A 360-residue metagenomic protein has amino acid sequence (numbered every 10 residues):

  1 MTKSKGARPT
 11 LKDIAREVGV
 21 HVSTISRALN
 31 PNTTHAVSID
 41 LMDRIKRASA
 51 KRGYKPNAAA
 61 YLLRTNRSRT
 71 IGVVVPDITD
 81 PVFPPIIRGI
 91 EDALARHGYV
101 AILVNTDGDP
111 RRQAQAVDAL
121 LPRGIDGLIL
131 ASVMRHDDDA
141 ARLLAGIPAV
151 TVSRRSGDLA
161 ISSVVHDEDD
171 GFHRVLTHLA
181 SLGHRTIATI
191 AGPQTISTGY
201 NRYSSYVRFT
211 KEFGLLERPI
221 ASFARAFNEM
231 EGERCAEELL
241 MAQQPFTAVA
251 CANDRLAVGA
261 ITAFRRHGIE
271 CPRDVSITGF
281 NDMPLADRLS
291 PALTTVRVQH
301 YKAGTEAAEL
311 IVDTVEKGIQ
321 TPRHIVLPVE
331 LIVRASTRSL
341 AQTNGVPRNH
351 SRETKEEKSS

Functional and structural regions predicted by a protein language model:
M1-G6, T10, N66-T177, S181 (+4 more regions): Alpha-helical recognition/docking segments in bacterial nutrient-uptake and carbohydrate-utilization systems
M1-R67, T354, S360: N-terminal helix-turn-helix DNA-binding module of bacterial transcription factors
E17, V22-R27, L63-D77, H178 (+1 more regions): Short beta-strand segments enriched in small/hydrophobic residues
A58, P76-P85, V104-R112, V164-R174 (+5 more regions): Hinge/beta->alpha junction and helix N-cap segments in small-molecule ligand-binding domains
G124-S132, A188-A191, S222, Q243-N253 (+1 more regions): Periplasmic-binding protein-like
R218, E237-S360: Flexible loop/turn connectors
